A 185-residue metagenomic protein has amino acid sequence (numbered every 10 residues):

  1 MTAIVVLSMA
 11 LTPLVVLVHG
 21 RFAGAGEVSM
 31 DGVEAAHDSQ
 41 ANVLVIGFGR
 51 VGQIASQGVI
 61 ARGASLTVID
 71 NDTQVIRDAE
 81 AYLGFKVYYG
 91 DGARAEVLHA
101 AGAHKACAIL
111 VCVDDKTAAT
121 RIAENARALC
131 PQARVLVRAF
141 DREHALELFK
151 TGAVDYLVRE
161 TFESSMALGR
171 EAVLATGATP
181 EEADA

Functional and structural regions predicted by a protein language model:
M1-A185: Cytosolic regulatory regions of ion transport systems
